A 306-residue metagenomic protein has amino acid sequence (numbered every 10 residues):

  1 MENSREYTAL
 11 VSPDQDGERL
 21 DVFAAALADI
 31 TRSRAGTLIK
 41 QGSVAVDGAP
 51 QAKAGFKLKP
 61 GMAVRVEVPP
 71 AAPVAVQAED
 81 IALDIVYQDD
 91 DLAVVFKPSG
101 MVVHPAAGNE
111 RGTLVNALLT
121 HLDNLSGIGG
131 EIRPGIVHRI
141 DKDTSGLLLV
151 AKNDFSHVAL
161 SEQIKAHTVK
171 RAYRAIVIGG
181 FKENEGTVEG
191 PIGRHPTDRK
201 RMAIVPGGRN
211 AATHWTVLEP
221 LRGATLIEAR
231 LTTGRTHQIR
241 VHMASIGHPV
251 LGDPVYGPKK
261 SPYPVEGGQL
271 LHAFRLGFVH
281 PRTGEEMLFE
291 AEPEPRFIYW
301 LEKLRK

Functional and structural regions predicted by a protein language model:
M1-K306: RNA pseudouridine synthases
